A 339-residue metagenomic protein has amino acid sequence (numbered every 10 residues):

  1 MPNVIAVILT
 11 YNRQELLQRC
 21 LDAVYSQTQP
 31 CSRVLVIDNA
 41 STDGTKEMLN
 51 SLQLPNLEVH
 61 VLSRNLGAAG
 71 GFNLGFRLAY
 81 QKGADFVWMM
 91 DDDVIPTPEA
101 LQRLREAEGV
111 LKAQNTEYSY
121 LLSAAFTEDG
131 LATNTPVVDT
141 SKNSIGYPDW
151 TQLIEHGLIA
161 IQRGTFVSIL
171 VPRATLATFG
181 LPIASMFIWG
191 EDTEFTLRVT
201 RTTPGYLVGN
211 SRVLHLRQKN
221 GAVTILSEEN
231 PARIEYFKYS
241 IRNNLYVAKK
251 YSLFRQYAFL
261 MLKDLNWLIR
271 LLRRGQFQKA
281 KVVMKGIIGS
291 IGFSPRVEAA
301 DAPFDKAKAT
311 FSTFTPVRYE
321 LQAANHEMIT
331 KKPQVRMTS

Functional and structural regions predicted by a protein language model:
D22-C31: Short, acidic, metal-binding catalytic loop of nucleotide-sugar glycosyltransferases
A23, D38-E47, R64, V94: A conserved acidic beta->alpha catalytic loop
N50-G70, L74-K82: Conserved donor nucleotide-binding strand/loop of the catalytic core
A84-D93: Short beta-strand-to-loop acidic/aromatic patch adjacent to the donor-nucleotide binding site
E99-P136: Conserved donor NDP-sugar-binding/catalytic core segment of glycosyltransferases
I169, T175-G180, S185-S211: A short, conserved alpha-helix in the catalytic core of glycosyltransferases
G205-Q278, V282: Active-site-adjacent helix/loop segment of glycosyltransferases that harbors family-specific signature motifs
S252-S339: Non-catalytic, C-terminal membrane-associated alpha-helical segments of glycosyltransferases
